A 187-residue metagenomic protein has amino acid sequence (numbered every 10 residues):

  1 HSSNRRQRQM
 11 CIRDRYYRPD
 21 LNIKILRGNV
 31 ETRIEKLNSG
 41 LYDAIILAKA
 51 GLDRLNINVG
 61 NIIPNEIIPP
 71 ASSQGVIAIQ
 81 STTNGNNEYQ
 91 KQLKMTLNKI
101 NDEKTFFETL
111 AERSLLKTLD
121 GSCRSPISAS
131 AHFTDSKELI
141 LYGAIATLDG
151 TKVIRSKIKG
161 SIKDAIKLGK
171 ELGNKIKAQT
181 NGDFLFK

Functional and structural regions predicted by a protein language model:
H1-R8, I12: Single conserved hydrophobic/aromatic residue that forms the stacking wall/gate of nucleotide- or nucleobase-binding
R13-K187: Small-molecule-sensing regulatory modules
